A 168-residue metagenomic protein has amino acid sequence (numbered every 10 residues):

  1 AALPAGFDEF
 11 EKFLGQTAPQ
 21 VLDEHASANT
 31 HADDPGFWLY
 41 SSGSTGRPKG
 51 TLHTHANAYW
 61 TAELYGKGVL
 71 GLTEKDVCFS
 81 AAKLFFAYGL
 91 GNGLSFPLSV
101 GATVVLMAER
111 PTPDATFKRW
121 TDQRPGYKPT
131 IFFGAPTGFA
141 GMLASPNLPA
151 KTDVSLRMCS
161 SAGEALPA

Functional and structural regions predicted by a protein language model:
A1, A82, E109, P125-A168: Adenylate-forming
P4-D8, Q16-Y40, R47, N57 (+1 more regions): Conserved pre-ATP/AMP-binding loop-to-beta segment of ANL
H31, L52-T54, A135, P167: GHKL-family ATP-binding catalytic core of two-component histidine kinases
D33, F37, T61, G134-A135 (+1 more regions): Replace "coordinates the UDP/GDP/TDP-sugar" with "coordinates nucleotide-activated sugar donors
D33, H55-A56, A82, R157: Structural detector for helix-capping/boundary residues
G43-G46, F86: Active-site proximal helix/loop that lines the substrate pocket of Rossmann-like NAD(P)-dependent oxidoreductase domains
S44, G101, G163: Conserved G/P- and acidic residue-centered "switch" motifs that form tight phosphate/ATP-binding loops in soluble
Y59-S80, F85-T130, S145: Conserved AMP-binding/adenylation subdomain of ANL enzymes
